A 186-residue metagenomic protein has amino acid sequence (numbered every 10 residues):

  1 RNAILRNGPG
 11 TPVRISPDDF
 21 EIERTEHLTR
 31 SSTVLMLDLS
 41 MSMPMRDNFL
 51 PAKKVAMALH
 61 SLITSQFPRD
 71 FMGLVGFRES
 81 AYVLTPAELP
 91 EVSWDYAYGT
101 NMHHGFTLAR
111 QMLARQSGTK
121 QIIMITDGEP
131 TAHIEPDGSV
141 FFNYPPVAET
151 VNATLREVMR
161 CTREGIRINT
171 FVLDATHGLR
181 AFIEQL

Functional and structural regions predicted by a protein language model:
R1-V34, M41-L50, S65-P68: Acidic, polar low-complexity linker/tail segments
E26, G76-A81: Short glycine-enriched loops at secondary-structure junctions
L35, L74-G76, I122-M124, I168-V172: Structural beta-sheet core signal
D38, D127: Conserved acidic
L50-F67, L74-V75: An active-site-proximal "capping" alpha-helix that borders the catalytic cofactor pocket
I63-R69, A114-R115, M159-I166: Arginine/glycine-rich "motif VI" loop of SF2 helicases in the C-terminal RecA-like domain
Y82, P90-I123, P130-A132, T150-L155 (+1 more regions): Von Willebrand factor
Y96, T100, G128-Q185: VWA/integrin I-like adhesion module and closely mimicked acidic/polar interface patches used
